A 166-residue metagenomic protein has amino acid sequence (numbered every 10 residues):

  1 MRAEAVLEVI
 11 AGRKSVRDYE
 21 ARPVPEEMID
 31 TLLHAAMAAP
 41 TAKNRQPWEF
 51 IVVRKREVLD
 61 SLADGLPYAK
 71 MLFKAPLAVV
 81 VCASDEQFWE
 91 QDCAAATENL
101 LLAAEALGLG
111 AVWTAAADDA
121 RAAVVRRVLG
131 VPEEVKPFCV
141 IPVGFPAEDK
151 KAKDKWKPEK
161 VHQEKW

Functional and structural regions predicted by a protein language model:
M1-W166: Acidic, surface-exposed loops and disordered segments
